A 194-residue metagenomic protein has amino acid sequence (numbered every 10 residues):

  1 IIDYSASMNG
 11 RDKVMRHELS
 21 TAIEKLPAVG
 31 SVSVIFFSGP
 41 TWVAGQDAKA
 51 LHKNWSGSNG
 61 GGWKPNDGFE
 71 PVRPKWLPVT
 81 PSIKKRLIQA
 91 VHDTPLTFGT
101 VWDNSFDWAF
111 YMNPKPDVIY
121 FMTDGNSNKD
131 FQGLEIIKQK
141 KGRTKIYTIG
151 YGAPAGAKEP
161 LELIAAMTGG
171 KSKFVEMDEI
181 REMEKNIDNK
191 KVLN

Functional and structural regions predicted by a protein language model:
I1-R73, F106, F110, K115-M122: Von Willebrand factor
I1-S5, I35-P40, V79, M122-N126 (+2 more regions): Active-site-proximal beta-strand/loop segments in catalytic clefts of secreted hydrolases
M8-R11, T41-Q46, W102, S127-L134 (+2 more regions): Extracytoplasmic/secreted cell-surface and envelope-processing proteins
V14-T21, N104, W108, Q132-I137 (+1 more regions): A short acidic, amphipathic alpha-helical/loop segment
L26-P27, S82, Y111-P114, K138-R143 (+1 more regions): Extracellular/periplasmic catalytic domains that process cell-envelope and extracellular macromolecules
G61-P116, N128-K129, G150-P160: Von Willebrand factor
H92-T94, G125-E176: VWA/integrin I-like adhesion module and closely mimicked acidic/polar interface patches used
Y147, K173-N194: C-terminal "exit" segments of structured domains
